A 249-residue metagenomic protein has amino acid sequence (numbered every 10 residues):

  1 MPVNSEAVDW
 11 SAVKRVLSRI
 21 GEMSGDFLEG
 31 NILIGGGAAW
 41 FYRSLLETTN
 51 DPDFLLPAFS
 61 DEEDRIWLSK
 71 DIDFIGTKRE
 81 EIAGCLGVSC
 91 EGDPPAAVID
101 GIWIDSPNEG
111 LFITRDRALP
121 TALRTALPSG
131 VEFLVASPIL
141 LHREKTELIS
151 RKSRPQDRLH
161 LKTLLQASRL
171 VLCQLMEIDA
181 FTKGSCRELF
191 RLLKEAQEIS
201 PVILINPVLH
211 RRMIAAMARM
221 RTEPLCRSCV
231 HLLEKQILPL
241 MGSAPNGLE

Functional and structural regions predicted by a protein language model:
M1-E249: Compositionally biased terminal segments of proteins
